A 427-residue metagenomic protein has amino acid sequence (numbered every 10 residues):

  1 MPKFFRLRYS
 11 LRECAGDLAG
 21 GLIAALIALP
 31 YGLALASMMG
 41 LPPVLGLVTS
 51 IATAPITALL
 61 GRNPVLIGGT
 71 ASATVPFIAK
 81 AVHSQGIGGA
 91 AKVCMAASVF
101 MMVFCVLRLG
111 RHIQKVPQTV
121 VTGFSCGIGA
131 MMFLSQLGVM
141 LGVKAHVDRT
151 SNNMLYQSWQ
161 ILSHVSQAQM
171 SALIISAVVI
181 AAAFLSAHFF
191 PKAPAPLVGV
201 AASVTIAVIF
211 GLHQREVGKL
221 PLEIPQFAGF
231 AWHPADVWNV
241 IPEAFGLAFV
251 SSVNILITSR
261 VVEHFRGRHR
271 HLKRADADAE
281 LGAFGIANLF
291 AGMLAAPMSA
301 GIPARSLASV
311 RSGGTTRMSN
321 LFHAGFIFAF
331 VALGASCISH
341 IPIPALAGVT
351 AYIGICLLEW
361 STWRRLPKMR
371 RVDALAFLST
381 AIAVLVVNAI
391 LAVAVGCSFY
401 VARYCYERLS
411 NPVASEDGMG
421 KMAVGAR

Functional and structural regions predicted by a protein language model:
M1-G21, I78-A79, H83-L272, G325 (+1 more regions): Core transmembrane helix bundle of multi-pass membrane transport proteins
R6-I23, I27-P64, P234-M318: Membrane-embedded helical hairpins/re-entrant loop segments and their flanking transmembrane helices within multi-pass
Y31, V48-T57, A71-H83, H323-I327: Hydrophobic alpha-helical segments within and immediately flanking transmembrane helices of multi-pass membrane proteins
G32, G68, M419-M422: Generic signature of intrinsically disordered, low-complexity, basic-rich segments and short cationic peptides
M39-V48, R62-T74, I113-V121, K192-V198 (+5 more regions): Short, non-helical or kinked segments that cap or interrupt transmembrane helices
T74, L289, V401: Short phosphate-engaging motifs
